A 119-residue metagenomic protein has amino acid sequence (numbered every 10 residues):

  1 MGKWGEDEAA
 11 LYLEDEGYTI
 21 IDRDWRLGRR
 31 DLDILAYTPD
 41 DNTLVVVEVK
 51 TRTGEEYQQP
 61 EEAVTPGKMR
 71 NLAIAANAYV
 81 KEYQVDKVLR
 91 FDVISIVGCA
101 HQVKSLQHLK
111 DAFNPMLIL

Functional and structural regions predicted by a protein language model:
M1-D24: Acidic-basic catalytic patches of nuclease active cores, encompassing PD-(D/E)XK and other metal-cofactor nuclease
L13, L32-A36, N42-E55, V64 (+1 more regions): Conserved catalytic cores of phosphodiester-cleaving nucleases, focusing on short active-site segments
D24, D33-L35, K50-R52, I94-V97 (+1 more regions): Anionic group-transfer/hydrolysis microenvironments
L27-D31, Q102: Short acidic/glycine-enriched loop/turn segments that link adjacent beta-strands
R30, T43-V45, D92, Q107: Protein kinase-like catalytic core scaffold
Y57-L89: Mid-chain, well-packed structural core segment of small domains
E82-L119: Domain-level recognition of nuclease-like catalytic cores that cleave nucleotide substrates
